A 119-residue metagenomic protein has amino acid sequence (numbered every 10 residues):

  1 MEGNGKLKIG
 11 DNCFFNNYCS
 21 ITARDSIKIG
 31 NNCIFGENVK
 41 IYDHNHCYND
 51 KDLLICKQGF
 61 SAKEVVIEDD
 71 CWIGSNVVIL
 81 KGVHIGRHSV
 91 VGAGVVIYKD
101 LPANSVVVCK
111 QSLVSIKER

Functional and structural regions predicted by a protein language model:
M1-V83, K110-R119: Flexible, glycine/small-residue-enriched loop-and-beta-strand segment within the central core of proteins
W72, V78-L80, G86-V96, N104: A generic "structured core" feature
K99: Short helix N-cap motif at coil->helix boundaries in the Bergerat
P102-A103, V108-Q111: Acidic, glycine-centered active-site loop in nucleotide-sugar glycosyltransferases
